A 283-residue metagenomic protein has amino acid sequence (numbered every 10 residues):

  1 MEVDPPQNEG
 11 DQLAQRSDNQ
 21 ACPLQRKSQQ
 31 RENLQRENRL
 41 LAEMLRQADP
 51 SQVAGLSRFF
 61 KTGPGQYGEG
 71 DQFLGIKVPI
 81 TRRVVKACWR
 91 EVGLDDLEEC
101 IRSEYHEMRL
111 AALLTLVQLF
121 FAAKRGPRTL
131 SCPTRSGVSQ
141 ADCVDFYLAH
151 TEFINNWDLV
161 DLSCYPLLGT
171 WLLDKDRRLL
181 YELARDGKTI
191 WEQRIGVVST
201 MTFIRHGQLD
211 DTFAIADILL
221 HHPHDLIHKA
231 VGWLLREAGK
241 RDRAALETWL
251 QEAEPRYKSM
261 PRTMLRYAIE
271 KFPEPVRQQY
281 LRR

Functional and structural regions predicted by a protein language model:
M1-E2, L13: Accessible peptide chain termini
E2, C22-R283: Alpha-helical scaffold domains
Q7-Q20: Intrinsically disordered, low-complexity, charge-rich segments with an acidic bias
